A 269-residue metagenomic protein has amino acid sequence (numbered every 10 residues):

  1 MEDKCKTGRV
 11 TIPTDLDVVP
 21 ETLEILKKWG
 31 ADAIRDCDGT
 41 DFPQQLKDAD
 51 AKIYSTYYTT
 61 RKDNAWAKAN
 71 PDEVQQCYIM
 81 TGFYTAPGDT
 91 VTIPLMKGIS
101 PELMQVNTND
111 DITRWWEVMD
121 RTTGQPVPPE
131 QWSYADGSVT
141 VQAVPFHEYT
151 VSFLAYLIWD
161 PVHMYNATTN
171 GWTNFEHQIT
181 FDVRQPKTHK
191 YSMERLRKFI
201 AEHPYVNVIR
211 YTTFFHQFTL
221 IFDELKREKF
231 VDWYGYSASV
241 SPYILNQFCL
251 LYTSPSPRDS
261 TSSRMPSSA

Functional and structural regions predicted by a protein language model:
M1-K198, E202-V206: Mature N-terminal, pre-catalytic/accessory segment of carbohydrate-active enzymes
C37, T212, S263: Conserved residues at the C-terminal ends of beta-strands
T59, F215, D259: Short, flexible active-site-adjacent loop segments at beta-strand->alpha-helix junctions, enriched in small/polar
D72, D259-T261: Intrinsic disorder/low-complexity detector
I209: Conserved, mostly hydrophobic/aromatic
F214-L250: Short, solvent-exposed beta-strand-terminating loops
Y252-D259: Conserved small/polar residues in nucleotide/adenosyl-binding loops
M265-S268: Hydrophobic alpha-helical segments, chiefly the membrane-spanning helices and signal/signal-anchor peptides
